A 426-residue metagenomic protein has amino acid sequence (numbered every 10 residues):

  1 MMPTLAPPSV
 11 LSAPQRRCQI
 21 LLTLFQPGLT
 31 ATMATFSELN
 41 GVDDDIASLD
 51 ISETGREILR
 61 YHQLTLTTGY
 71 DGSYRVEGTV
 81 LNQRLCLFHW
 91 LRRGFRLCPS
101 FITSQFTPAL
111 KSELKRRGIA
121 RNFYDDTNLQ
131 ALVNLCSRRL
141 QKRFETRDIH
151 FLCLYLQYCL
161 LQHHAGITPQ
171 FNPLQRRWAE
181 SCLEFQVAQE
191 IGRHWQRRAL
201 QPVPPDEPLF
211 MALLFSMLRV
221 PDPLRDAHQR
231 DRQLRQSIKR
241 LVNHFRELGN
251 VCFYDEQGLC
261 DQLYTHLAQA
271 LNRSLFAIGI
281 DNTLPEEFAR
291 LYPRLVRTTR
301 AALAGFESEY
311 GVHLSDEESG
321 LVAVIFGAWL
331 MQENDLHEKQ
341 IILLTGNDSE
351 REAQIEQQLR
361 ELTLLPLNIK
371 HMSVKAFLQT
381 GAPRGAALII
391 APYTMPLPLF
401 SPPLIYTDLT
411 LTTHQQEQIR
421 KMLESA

Functional and structural regions predicted by a protein language model:
M1-A426: A cross-family "folded-core" feature that marks the main globular domain of proteins
